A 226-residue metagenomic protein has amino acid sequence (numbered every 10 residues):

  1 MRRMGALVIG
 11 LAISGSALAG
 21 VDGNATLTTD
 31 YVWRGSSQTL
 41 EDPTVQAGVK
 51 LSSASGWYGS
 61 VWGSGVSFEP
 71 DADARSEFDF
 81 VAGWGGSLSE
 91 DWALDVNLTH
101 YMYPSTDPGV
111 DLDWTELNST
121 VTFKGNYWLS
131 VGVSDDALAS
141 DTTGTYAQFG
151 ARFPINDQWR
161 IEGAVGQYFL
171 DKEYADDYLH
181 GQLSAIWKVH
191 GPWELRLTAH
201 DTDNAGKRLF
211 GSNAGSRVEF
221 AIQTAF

Functional and structural regions predicted by a protein language model:
A17, L51-S55, G86-E90, T122-G125 (+3 more regions): Outer-membrane beta-barrel strand-turn architecture
A19-E69, R217, Q223: Short glycine/proline- and aromatic-enriched beta-strand/turn motifs that initiate or cap beta-hairpins
V21-G23, S55-V61, E90-V96, G125-V131 (+2 more regions): Repeated loop/turn-to-beta-strand initiation elements of outer-membrane beta-barrel proteins
L27-W33, G63-S67, G86, H100-P104 (+5 more regions): Transmembrane beta-strands of outer-membrane beta-barrel pores
E41-V45, A74-F78, D111-L117, V121 (+3 more regions): Residues that define the transmembrane beta-barrel architecture of outer-membrane proteins
G48-K50, V81-G83, N97, N118-T122 (+3 more regions): Outer-membrane beta-barrel architecture
P108-D171: Detector for outer-membrane/organellar transmembrane beta-barrel domains, recognizing the amphipathic beta-strand
F153, L183-E194, S212-F226: Outer-membrane beta-barrel "beta-signal"
